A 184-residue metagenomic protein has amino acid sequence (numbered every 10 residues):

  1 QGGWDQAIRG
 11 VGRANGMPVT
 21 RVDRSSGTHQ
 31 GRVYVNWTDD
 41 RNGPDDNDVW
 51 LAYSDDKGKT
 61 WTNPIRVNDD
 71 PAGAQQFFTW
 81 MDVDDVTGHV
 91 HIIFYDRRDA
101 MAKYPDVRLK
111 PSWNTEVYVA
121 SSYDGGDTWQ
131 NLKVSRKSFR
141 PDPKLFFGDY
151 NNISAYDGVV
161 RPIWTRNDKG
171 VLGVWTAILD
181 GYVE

Functional and structural regions predicted by a protein language model:
Q1-E184: Extracellular, repeat-based ectodomains that mediate carbohydrate processing or recognition
